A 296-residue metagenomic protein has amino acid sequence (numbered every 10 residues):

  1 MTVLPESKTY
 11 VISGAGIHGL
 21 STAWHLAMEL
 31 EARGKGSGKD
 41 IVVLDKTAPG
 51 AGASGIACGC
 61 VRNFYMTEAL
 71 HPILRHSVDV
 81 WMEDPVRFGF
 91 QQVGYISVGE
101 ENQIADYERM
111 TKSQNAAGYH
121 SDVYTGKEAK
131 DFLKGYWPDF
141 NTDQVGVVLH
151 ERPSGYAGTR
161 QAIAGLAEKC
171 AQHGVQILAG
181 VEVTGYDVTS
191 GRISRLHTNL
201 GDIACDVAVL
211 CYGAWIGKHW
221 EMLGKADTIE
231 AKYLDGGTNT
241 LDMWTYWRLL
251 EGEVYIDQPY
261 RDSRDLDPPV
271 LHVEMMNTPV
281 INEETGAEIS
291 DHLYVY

Functional and structural regions predicted by a protein language model:
V3-H18, V42: Beta1/beta-strand and adjacent pyrophosphate-binding region of the FAD-binding site in flavoprotein oxidoreductases
H18, P49, W215: Conserved Rossmann-like nucleotide-cofactor binding loop
S21, I73-H76, Q161, G165: Short amphipathic alpha-helical face segments that pack within enzyme cores and frequently flank/anchor catalytic
W24-M28, G59-R62, V86-G94, I203-V207 (+1 more regions): Active-site substrate-recognition segment that forms the wall of the catalytic cavity or substrate channel
A27-S54: Glycine-rich FAD pyrophosphate-binding loop
C58-Y136, V145, S290-L293: Dinucleotide-binding Rossmann-like beta1-alpha1 core, especially the glycine-rich loop that anchors the ADP
F132-Q144, D187-S194: A short, glycine/Asx- and small/polar-enriched loop/turn that sits immediately N-terminal to a beta-strand
L149-V207, C211-W215: Helical element adjacent to the flavin cofactor pocket in flavoenzyme catalytic cores
